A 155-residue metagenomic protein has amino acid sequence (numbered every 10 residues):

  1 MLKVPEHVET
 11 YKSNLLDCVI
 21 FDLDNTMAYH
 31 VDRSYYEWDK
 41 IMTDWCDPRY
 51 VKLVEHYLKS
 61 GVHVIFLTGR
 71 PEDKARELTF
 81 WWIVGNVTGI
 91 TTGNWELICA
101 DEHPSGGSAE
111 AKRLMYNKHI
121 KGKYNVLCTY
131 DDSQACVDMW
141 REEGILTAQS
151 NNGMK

Functional and structural regions predicted by a protein language model:
M1-F21: Non-catalytic pre-domain segments flanking phosphatase-related domains
T10-L15, L58-S60, I120-Y124: Flexible, charged surface loops at secondary-structure boundaries
C18-V19, H63, L127-C128: Structural motif
D22, L67-G69, Y130: Short hydrophobic segments within beta-strands
M27-A28: Hydrophobic "anchor" residues
Y36-F66, E72-F80, E110-R113: Short, acidic loop-to-helix structural element flanking the phosphoryl-transfer center in phosphate-processing enzymes
A75-K155: C-terminal cap/substrate-recognition subdomain and adjoining C-terminal extension of metal-dependent phosphatase-like
